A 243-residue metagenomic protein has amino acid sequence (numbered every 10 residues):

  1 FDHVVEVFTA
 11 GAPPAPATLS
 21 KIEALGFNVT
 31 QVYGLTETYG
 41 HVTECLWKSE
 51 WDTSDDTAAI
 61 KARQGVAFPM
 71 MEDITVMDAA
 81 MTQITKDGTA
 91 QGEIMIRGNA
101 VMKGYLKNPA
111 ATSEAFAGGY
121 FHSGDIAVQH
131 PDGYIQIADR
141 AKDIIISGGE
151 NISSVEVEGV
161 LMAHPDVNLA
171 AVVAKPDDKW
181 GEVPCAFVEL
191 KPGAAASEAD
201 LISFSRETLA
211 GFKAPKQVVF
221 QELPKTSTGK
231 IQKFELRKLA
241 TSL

Functional and structural regions predicted by a protein language model:
F1-A59, E72-D73, A80-T82, K86: Gly/Ser/Thr-rich phosphate-binding loop
G11, G34, G65, D125 (+1 more regions): Active-site glycine-centered loops adjacent to acidic/histidine catalytic or metal-binding residues that shape
T30, V218-Q221: General small-molecule cofactor/ligand-binding pocket signal
G40, M70-I74, G92, E182-P184 (+1 more regions): Change "...and in nucleic-acid phosphodiester-cleaving endonucleases..." to "...and in nucleic-acid processing enzymes
A58, A62-F68, T85, A115-G119: Short Gly/Pro-enriched turn/cap motifs at secondary-structure boundaries
A67, D73-M95, P131-D132, A194-E198 (+1 more regions): Conserved beta-loop-beta connector loops within the AMP-binding
G98, K103-G104, E114, I126-K213 (+2 more regions): AMP-binding/adenylate-forming catalytic core of the ANL superfamily
A240-L243: Acidic/polar alpha-helix N-cap and adjacent early helical turns within long charge-rich amphipathic helices/linkers
